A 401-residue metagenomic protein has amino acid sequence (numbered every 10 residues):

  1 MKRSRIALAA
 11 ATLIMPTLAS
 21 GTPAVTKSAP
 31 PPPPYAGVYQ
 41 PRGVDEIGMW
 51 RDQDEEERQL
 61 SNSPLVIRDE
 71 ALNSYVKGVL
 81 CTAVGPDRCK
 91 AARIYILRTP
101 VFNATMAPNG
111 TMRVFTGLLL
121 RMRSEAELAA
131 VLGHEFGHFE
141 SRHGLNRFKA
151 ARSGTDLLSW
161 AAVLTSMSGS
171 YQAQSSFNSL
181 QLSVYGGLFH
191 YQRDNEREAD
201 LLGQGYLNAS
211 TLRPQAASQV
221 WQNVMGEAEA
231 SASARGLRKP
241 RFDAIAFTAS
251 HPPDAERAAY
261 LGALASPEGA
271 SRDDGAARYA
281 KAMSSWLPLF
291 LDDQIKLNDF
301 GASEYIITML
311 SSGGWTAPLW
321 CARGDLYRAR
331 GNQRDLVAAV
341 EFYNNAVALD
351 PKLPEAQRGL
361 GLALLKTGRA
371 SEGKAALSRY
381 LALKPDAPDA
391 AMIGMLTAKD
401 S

Functional and structural regions predicted by a protein language model:
M1-A10: Bacterial N-terminal signal peptides that target proteins for export
A9-T17: Bacterial N-terminal signal peptides
A24-Y171, Y185-F189, D200-A255, A259-Y260 (+11 more regions): Peri-catalytic and regulatory segments of divalent metal-dependent proteins
S170-S179: Hydrophobic alpha-helical transmembrane segments
E227, K296, A329-N332, K366 (+1 more regions): Register position in tetratricopeptide repeats
G314-W315, P351, P385-P388: Short coil turns that delineate tetratricopeptide repeat
G324, A329-Q333, G368, P388: Short coil/turn linking the two alpha-helices of tandem helical-hairpin repeats
A370-S401: Terminal, low-structured helical/coil segments at or just beyond the last alpha-helical repeat
